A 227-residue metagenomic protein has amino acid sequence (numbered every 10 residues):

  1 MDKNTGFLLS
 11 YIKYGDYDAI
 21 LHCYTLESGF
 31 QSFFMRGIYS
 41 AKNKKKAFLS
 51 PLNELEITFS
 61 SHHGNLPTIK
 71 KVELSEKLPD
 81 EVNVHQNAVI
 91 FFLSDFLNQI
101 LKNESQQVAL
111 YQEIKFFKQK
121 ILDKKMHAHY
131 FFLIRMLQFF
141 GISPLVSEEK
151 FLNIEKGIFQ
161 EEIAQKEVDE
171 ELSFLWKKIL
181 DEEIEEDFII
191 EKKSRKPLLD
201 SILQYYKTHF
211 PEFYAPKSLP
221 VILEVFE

Functional and structural regions predicted by a protein language model:
M1-A19, Y24-E227: Non-catalytic alpha-helical scaffolds and adjoining flexible linkers that form interface surfaces for assembly
